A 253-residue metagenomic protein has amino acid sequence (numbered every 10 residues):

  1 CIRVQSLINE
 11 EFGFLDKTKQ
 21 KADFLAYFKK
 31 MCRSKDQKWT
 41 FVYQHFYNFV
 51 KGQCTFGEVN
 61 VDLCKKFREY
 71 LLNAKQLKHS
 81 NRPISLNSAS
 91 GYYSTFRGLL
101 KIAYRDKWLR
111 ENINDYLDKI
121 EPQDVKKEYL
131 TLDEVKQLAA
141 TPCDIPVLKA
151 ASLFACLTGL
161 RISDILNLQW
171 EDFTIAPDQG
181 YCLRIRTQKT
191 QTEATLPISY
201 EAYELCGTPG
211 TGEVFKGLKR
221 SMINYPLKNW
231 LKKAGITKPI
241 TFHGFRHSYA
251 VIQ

Functional and structural regions predicted by a protein language model:
C1-D16: Short, structured interface segments
Q5-N9, K21-S80, T95, L99-R105: Basic/aromatic-enriched alpha-helical hairpins
K35, I84-S85, K219: Short coil turns linking two alpha-helices in DNA-binding domains
W39, Y92, V135, V147-K149 (+3 more regions): Short, leucine-enriched amphipathic alpha-helices that occur as contiguous helical runs
V59, R220-S221, T237-Q253: Short basic/aromatic active-site micro-motif
P83-L86, S90, R105, L109-E111 (+2 more regions): Basic, Lys/Arg- and aromatic-enriched nucleic-acid-binding interface segment
D118, L132, N167-C206: Conserved tyrosine-mediated DNA breakage-rejoining catalytic core shared by Y-recombinases
P197-T237: Active-site/catalytic core of tyrosine-dependent DNA strand-transfer enzymes
